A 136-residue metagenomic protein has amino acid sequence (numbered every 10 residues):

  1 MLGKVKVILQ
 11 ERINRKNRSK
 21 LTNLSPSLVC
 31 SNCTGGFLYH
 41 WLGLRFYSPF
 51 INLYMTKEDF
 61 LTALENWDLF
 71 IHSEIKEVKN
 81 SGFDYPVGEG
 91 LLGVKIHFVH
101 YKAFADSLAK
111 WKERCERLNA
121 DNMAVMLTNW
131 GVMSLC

Functional and structural regions predicted by a protein language model:
L2-C136: Extracellular glycan-modifying ectodomains
